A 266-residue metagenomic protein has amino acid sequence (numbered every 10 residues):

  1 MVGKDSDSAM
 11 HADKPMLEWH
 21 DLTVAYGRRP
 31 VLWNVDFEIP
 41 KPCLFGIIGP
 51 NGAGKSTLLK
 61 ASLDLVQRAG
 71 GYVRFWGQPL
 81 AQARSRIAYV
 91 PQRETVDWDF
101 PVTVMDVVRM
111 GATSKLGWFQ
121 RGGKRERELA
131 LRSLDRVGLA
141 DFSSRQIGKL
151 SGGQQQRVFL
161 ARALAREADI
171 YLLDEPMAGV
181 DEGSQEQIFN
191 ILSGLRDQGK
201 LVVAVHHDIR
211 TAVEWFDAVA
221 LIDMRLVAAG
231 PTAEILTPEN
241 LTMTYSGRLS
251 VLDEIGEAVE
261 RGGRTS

Functional and structural regions predicted by a protein language model:
R68-S85: Conserved ABC transporter NBD signature motif
P79, M224-E234: Conserved switch/coupling elements of ABC/ABC-like ATPase nucleotide-binding domains
K124-F142: Conserved ABC ATPase "signature" region
Q146-L150, Q154: Conserved ABC ATPase signature
Y171-D174: Catalytic Walker B motif of ABC-type/P-loop ATPase nucleotide-binding domains
H206-H207: H-loop/switch region of ABC-family ATPase nucleotide-binding domains
T237-E239, M243-S266: ABC ATPase nucleotide-binding domains
